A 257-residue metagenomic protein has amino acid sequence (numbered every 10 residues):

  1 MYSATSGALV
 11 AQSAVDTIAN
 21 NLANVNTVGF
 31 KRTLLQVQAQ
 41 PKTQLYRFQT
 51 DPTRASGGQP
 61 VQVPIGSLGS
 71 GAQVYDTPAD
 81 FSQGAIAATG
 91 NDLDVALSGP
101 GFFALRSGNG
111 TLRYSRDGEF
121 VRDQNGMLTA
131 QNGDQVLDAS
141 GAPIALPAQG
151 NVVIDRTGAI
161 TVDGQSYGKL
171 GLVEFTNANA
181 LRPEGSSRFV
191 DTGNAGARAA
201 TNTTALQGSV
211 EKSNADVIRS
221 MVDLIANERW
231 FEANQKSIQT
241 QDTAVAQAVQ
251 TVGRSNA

Functional and structural regions predicted by a protein language model:
M1-A257: Amphipathic alpha-helical polymerization modules
